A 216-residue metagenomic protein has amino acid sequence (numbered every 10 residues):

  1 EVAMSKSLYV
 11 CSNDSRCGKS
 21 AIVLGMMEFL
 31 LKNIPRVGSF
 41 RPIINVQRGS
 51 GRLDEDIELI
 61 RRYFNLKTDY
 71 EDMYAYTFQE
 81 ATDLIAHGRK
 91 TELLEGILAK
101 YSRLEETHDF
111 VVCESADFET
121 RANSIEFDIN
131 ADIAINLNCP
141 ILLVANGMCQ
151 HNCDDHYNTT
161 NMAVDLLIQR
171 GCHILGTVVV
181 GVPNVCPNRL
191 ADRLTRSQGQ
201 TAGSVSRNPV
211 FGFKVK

Functional and structural regions predicted by a protein language model:
E1-A3: Short, Lys/Arg-enriched N-terminal segments with co-localized hydrophobic residues within the first ~10-30 amino acids
S7-D14, K19-R103, N123: N-terminal phosphate/diphosphate-binding loop that engages ATP/GTP or pyrophosphate donors across diverse enzyme folds
P35, E106, C172: Structured loop/turn residues at beta-strand edges in well-structured enzyme cores
S102-E106, I135: Short, charge-rich binding segments
T107-C113, P140: Loop/turn-to-beta-strand initiation segments
A116-F213: Conserved catalytic-core segment of NTP-binding enzymes
